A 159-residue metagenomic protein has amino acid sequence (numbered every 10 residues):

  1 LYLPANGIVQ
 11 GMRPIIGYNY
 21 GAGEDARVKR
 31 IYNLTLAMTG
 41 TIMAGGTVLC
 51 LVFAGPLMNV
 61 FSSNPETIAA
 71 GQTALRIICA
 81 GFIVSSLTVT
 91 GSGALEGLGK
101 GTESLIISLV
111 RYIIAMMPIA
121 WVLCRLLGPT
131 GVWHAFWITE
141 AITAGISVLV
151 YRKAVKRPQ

Functional and structural regions predicted by a protein language model:
L1, A5, P65-G91, V110: Alpha-helical transmembrane segments of multi-pass membrane proteins
L1-A54, S85-S104: Small-residue-rich hydrophobic transmembrane alpha-helices
R30-T41, Q72-A80, I106, V110 (+2 more regions): Internal alpha-helical transmembrane segments of multi-pass membrane proteins, especially GPCRs
G45-I68, Q72: Short membrane-interface helical motifs at transmembrane helix boundaries in multi-pass membrane transporters
V48, T90-A94, M117-V122, V148: Alpha-helical transmembrane segments of multipass membrane proteins
F53-G55, S62-P65, G97, L123-G128 (+1 more regions): Short helix-capping/hinge motifs at transmembrane helix termini and TM-loop junctions
A54, A69, Y112-G145: Membrane-interface helix-loop junctions in multi-pass transport and translocation proteins
E140-Q159: Multi-pass alpha-helical transporter architecture, strongest for 12-TM Major Facilitator/SLC carriers used
